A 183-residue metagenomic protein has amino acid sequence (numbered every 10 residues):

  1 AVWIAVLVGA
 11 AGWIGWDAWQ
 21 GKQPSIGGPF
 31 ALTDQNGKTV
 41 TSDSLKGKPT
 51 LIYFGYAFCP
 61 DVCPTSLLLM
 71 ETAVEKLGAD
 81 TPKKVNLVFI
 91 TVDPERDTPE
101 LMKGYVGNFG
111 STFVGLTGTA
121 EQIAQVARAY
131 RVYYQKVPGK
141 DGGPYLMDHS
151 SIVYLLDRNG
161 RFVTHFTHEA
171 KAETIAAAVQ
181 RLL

Functional and structural regions predicted by a protein language model:
A1-T33: N-terminal targeting signals for export/organelle localization
S25-G27, P49, D148-S150: Short, small/polar residue-rich loop motifs at catalytic or cofactor-binding pockets
D34-Q35, D157: Short, acidic, Ser/Thr-enriched surface-loop or helix-capping motifs
V40-T41, V163: Generic structural signal for well-ordered beta-strand positions
D43-S66, M70: Short active-site neighborhood of thiol/selenol oxidoreductases, capturing the structured segment around
L51-I52, L87, V153: Hydrophobic beta-strand anchors of alpha/beta hydrolase catalytic cores
T65-V126: Structural microenvironment flanking redox-active thiols in thiol-disulfide oxidoreductases
Q122-A178: Thiol/disulfide oxidoreductase modules built on the thioredoxin-like
